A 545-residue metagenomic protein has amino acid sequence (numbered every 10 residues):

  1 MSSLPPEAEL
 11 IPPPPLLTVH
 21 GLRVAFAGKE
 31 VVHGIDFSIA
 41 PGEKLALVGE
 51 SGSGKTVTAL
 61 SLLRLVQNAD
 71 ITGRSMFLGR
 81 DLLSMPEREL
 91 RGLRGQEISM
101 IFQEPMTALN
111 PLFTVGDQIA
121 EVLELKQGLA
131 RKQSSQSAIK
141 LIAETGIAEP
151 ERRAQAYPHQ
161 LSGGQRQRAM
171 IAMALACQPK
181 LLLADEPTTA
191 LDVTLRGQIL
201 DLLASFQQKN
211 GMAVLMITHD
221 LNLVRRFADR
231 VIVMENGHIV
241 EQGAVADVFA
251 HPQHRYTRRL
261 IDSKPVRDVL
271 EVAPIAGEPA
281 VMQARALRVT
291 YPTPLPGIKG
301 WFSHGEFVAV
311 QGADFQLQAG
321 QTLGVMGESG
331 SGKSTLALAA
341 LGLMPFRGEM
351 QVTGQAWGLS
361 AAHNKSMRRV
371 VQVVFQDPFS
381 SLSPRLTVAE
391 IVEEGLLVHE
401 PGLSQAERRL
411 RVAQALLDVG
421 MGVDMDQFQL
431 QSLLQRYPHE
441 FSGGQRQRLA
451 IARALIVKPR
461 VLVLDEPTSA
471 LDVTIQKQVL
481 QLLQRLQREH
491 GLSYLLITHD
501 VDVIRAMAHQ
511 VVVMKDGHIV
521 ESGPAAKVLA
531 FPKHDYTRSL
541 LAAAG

Functional and structural regions predicted by a protein language model:
V48-G49, M326-G327: The feature captures the beta-strand-to-loop junction immediately N-terminal to the Walker
R74-G92, A130, W301, E349-S366 (+2 more regions): ABC ATPase NBD Q-loop/coupling interface
A156-L161, Q165, S432, Y437-F441 (+1 more regions): Conserved ABC ATPase signature
A176-K180, I456-R460: A short, proline-enriched helix->beta-strand linker immediately N-terminal to the Walker B motif in ABC-type P-loop
V224-R226, I504-A506: A short, surface-exposed alpha-helical micro-motif characterized by mixed small hydrophobic and charged/polar residues
Q242-G243, H251, S522-G523, F531: ABC ATPase "signature
